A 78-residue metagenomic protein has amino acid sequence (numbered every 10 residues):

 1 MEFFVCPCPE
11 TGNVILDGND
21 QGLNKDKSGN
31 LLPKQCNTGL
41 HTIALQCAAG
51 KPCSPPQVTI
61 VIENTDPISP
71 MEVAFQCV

Functional and structural regions predicted by a protein language model:
M1-V78: Short loop/turn and low-complexity linker motifs enriched in small/turn-promoting residues
